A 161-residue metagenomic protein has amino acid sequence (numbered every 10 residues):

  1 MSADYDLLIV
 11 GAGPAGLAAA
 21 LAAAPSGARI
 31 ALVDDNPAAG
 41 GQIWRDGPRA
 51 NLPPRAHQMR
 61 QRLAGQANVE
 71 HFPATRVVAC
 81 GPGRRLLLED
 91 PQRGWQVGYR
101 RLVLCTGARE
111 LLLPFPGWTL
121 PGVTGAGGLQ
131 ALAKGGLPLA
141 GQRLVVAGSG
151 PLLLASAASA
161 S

Functional and structural regions predicted by a protein language model:
S2-Y5, A56-R143: FAD-binding core/adjacent interface of flavoenzyme oxidoreductases
D4, I9-V33, R109-S161: Rossmann-like dinucleotide/flavin-binding elements
A24, D34-A39, I43, G47 (+4 more regions): Structural signal for hydrophobic packing residues in well-ordered secondary-structure cores of soluble enzyme domains
D35-Q58, L113-T119: Conserved N-terminal glycine-rich FAD pyrophosphate-binding loop of Rossmann-like flavoproteins
P37, Q92-W95, S156: A short, hydrophobic/aromatic-rich structural module that often spans a beta strand with its adjoining loop
A39, I43, V78-A79, L153-L154: Short, active-site-adjacent cap segments at secondary-structure transitions
